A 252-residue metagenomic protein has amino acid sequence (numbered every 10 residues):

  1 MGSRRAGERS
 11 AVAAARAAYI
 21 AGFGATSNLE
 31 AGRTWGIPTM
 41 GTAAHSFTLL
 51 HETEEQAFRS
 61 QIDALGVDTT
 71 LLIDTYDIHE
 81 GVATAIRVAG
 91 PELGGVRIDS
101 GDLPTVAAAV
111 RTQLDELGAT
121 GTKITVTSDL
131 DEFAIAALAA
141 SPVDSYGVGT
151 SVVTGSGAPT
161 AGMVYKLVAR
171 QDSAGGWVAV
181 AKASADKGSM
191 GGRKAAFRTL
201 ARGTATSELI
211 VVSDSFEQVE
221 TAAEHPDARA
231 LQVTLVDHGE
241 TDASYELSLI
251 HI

Functional and structural regions predicted by a protein language model:
M1-T120, E132-A137, S141-P142, T154 (+1 more regions): Buried, small/hydrophobic-residue-enriched core segments of structured protein domains
G41, T125, S145-V148: Short hydrophobic alpha-helical runs that function as membrane-insertion/retention elements
A137-A139, S156-G175: C-terminal helical cap(s) of enzyme catalytic domains, especially alpha/beta-barrels
D144-T160: Glycine-rich phosphate-binding active-site loops on the catalytic face of alpha/beta enzymes
S189-G239: Charge-patterned, long linear interaction tracts outside catalytic cores
T241-Y245: Right-hand nucleic-acid polymerase module
I250-I252: Conserved small/polar residues in nucleotide/adenosyl-binding loops
